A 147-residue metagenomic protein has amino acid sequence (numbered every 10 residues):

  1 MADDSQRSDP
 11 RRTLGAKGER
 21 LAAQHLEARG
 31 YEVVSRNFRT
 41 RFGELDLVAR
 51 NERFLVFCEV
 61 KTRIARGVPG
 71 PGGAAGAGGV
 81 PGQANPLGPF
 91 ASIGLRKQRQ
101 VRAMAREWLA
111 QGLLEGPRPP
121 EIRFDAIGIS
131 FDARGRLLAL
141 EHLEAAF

Functional and structural regions predicted by a protein language model:
M1-R36: Acidic-basic catalytic patches of nuclease active cores, encompassing PD-(D/E)XK and other metal-cofactor nuclease
L26, L45-A49, R53-G67, G76-G82 (+1 more regions): Conserved catalytic cores of phosphodiester-cleaving nucleases, focusing on short active-site segments
V33-S35, F57, F124, L140: Hydrophobic residues on conserved beta-strands that form the core of alpha/beta folds
R36-N37, N51, H142-A145: Secondary-structure boundary/capping motif
R41-G43: Short acidic/glycine-enriched loop/turn segments that link adjacent beta-strands
A65-A105, Q111: Mg2+/Mn2+-dependent nuclease catalytic core
Q111-F147: Domain-level recognition of nuclease-like catalytic cores that cleave nucleotide substrates
